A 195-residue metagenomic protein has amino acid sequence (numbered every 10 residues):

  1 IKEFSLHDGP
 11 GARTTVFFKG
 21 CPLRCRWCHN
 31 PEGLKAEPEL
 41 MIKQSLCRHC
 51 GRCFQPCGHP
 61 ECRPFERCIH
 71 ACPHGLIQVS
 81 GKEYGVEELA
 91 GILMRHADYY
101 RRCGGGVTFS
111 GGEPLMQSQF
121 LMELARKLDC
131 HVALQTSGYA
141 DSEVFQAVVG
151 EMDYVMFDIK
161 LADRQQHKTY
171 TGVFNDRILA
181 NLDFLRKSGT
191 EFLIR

Functional and structural regions predicted by a protein language model:
I1-F4, P31, Q44, S80 (+4 more regions): Fold-independent oxyanion-binding glycine-rich loops and adjacent beta-strand/coil segments at enzyme active sites
I1-R13, K187-G189: Auxiliary Fe-S-binding modules of radical SAM enzymes
T15-C28, M41-L76, E113: Cysteine-centered iron-sulfur cluster-binding motifs in ferredoxin-type domains/subunits of redox enzymes
F18-G20, E32, I159-L161: Short, small-residue-rich loop/turn micro-motifs
N30-L40, Q78-G81: Iron-sulfur (Fe-S) cluster-binding segments and ferredoxin-like electron-carrier domains, especially [2Fe-2S]
P64-C68, I77-E88, I92-Y99: Fe-S ferredoxin-like electron-transfer domains and their immediately adjacent linker/connector regions across
H74-G81, Q165-T171: Acidic/glycine-enriched edge-of-secondary-structure segments
E87-R195: Conserved AdoMet/S-adenosylmethionine-binding subsite of the radical SAM
